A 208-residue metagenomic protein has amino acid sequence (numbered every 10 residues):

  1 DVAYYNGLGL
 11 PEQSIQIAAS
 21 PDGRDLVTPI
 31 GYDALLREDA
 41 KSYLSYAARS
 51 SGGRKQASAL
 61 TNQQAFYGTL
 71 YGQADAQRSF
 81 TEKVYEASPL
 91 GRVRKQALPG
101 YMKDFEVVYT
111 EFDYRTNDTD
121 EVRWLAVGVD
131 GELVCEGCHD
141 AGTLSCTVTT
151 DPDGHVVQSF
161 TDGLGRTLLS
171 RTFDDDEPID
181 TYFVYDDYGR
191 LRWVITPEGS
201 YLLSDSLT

Functional and structural regions predicted by a protein language model:
D1-T208: Beta-strand elements of repeat-based all-beta scaffolds
